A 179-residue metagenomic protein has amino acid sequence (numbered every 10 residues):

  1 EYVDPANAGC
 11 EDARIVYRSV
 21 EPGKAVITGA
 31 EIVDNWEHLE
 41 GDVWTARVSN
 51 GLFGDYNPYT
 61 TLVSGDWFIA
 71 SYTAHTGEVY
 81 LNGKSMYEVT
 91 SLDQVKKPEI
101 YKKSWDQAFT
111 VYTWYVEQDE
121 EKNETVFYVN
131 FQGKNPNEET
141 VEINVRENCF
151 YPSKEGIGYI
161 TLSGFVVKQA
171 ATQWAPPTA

Functional and structural regions predicted by a protein language model:
E1-A179: Extracellular polysaccharide-degrading/modifying enzymes targeting complex plant/algal/animal polysaccharides
